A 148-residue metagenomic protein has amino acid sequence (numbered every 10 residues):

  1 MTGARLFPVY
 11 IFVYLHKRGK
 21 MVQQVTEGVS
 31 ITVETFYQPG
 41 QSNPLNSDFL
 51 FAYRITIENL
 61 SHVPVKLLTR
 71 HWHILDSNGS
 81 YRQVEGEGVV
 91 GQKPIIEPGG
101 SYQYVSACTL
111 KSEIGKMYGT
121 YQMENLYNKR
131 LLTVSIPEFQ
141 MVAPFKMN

Functional and structural regions predicted by a protein language model:
A4-K20: Short, Lys/Arg-enriched N-terminal segments with co-localized hydrophobic residues within the first ~10-30 amino acids
K20-S47: Low-complexity, acidic Ser/Thr/Pro/Gly-rich terminal tails and inter-domain linkers that flank the onset of structured
V29, S47-F49, K66, G100-Y102 (+1 more regions): Residue-level preference for beta-strand/loop junctions
F49-R54, Y118: Short, solvent-exposed loop/turn segments enriched in Ser/Thr/Gly
I57-S61: Asparagine-centered strand-capping/turn motif at beta-strand->loop junctions
V63-R82: Short acidic, flexible loop segments centered on an aromatic residue
Q83-S112: Intrinsically disordered, low-complexity Pro/Gly/Ser/Thr-rich segments with frequent PxxP/GP/PP motifs and embedded
T109-N148: Terminal connector regions
